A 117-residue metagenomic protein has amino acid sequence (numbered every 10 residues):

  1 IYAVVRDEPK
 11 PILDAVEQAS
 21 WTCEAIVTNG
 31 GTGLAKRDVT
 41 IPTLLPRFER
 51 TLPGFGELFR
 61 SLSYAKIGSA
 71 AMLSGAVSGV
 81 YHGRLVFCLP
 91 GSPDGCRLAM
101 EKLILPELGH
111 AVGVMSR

Functional and structural regions predicted by a protein language model:
I1-R117: Non-catalytic beta/alpha edge segments that cap or flank active sites
